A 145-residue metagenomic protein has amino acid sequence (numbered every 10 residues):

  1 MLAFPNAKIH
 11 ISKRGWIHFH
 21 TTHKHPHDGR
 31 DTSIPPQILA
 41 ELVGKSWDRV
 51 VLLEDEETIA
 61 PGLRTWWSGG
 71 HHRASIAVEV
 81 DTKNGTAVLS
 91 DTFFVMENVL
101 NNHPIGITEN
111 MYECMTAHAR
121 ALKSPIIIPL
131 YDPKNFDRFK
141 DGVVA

Functional and structural regions predicted by a protein language model:
M1-I11: Active-site metal-binding motif and surrounding structural segment of the metallo-beta-lactamase
P5, S46, A74: Residues that flank catalytic or metal-binding motifs in active/ligand-binding sites
H10-W67, E109-P125: Metallo-beta-lactamase
G15, H72, P133: A generic "binding-loop/recognition-motif" signal
T58, G69, E79-D81: Well-ordered beta-strand positions
R64-I76: Active-site glycine- and acidic-residue-rich loops that bind and position anionic ligands or nucleotide-like cofactors
S75-A145: Cap/insert and terminal regions of metallo-dependent hydrolase folds
